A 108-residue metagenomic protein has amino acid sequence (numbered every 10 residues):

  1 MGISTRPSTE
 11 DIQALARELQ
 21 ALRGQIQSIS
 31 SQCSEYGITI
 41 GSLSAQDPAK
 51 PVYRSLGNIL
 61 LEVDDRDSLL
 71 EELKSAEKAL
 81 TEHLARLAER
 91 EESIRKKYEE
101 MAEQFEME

Functional and structural regions predicted by a protein language model:
M1-Q20: Short, charge-rich amphipathic alpha-helices with coiled-coil/heptad character
P7-E10, G24, S31, S68: A structural signal for alpha-helical segments
L19, C33, E77, L84 (+2 more regions): Short amphipathic alpha-helical/adjacent loop interface patches that line ligand and macromolecule-binding sites
Q20-G41: Short, basic/low-complexity N-terminal boundary segments at the transition from targeting/disordered tails
I26, L70-R90: Amphipathic alpha-helical coiled-coil segments
I29-S30, Q46-A49, L84-A85: Charged, heptad-repeat coiled-coil alpha-helices that serve as long linker/dimerization "arms" in large NTP-dependent
S42-S68: Short coil/loop "hinge" linkers that interrupt or connect long alpha-helical coiled-coils or helical hairpins
A45, E89-E108: Non-transmembrane, heptad-repeat alpha-helical coiled-coil rod segments that act as dimerization/spacing scaffolds
